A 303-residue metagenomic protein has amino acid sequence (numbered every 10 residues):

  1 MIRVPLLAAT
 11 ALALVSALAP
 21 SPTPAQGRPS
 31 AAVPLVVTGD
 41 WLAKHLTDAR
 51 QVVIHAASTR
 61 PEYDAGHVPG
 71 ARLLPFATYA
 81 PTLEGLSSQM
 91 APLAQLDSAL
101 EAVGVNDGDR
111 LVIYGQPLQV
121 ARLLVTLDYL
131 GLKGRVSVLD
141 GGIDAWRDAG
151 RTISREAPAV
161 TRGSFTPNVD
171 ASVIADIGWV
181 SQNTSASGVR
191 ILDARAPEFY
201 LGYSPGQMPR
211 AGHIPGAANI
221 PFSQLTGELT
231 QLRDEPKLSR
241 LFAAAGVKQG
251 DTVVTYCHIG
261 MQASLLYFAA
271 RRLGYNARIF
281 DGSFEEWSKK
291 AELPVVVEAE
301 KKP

Functional and structural regions predicted by a protein language model:
P5-A19: Bacterial N-terminal signal peptides
L18-G27: Signal peptide processing junction and immediate N-terminal pro/mature segment of secreted/exported proteins
Q26-T38, K44, A80, I143-P215 (+1 more regions): Active-site neighborhoods of enzymes that stabilize oxyanions during catalysis
S30-T59, D64, G70-F76: Mature N-terminal segment immediately following signal peptide/propeptide cleavage in secreted/periplasmic
S58-P61, A77-P81, Q116-V120, I143-A145 (+6 more regions): Solvent-exposed loop/turn segments at secondary-structure junctions within structured extracellular/periplasmic domains
P81-D107, F222-T252: Helix-loop module immediately N-terminal to the HCX5R catalytic loop in PTP-like cysteine phosphatase domains
M90-W179, Y203-S204, Q262-R278, G282-E285: Thiolate-centered catalytic microenvironments shared by cysteine-dependent enzyme domains
L238-R240, A245-E300: C-terminal soluble interaction/assembly domains
